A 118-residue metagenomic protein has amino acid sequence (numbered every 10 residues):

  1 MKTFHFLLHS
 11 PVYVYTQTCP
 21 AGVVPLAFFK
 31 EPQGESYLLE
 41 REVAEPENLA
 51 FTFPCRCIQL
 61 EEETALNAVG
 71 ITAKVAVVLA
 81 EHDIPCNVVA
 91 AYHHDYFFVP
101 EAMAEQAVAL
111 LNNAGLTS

Functional and structural regions predicted by a protein language model:
M1-V78, A109-N112, T117-S118: Regulatory modules associated with amino-acid/nitrogen control
L66-L110: Short, compact, well-ordered microdomains
